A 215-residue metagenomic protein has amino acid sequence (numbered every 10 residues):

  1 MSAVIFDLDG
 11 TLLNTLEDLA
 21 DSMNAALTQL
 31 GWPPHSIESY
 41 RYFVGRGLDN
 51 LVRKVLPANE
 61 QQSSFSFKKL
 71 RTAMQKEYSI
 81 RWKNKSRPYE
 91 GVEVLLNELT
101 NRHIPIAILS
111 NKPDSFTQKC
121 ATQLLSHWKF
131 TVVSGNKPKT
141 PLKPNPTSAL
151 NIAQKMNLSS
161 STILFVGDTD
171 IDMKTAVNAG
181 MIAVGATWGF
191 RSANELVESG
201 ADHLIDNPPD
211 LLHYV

Functional and structural regions predicted by a protein language model:
M1-S2, T100, D114, Q118-V215: Asp-based, Mg2+/Mn2+-dependent phosphohydrolase catalytic module
M1-V94, N101-R102, S115, H127: N-terminal helical cap/lid subdomain that shapes the substrate entry/recognition surface in HAD-like hydrolases
D9, L19, A26, A73-N84 (+5 more regions): Hydrophobic, well-ordered secondary-structure segments that either form specific early membrane-associated helices used
T11, R46-L48, V92, I108 (+4 more regions): Gly/Ser/Thr-rich helix-start
E93-L96, A193: Short amphipathic alpha-helical segments and helix-helix/interface helices
